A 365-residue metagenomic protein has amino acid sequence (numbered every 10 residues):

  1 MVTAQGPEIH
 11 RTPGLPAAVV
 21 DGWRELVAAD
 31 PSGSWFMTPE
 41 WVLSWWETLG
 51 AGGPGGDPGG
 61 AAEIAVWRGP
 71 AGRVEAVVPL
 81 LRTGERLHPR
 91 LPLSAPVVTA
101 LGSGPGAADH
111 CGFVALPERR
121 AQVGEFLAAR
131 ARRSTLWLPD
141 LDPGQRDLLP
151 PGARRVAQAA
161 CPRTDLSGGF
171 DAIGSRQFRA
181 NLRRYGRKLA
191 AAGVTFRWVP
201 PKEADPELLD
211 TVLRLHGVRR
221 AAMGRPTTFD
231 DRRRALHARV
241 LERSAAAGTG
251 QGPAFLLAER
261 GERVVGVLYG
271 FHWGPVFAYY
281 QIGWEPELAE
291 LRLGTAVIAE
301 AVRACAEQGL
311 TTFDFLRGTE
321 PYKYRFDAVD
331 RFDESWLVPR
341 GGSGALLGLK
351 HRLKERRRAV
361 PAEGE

Functional and structural regions predicted by a protein language model:
V2-A4, R82, D147-I173, L310-E365: Active-site/acyl-donor-binding loops of N-acyltransferases
Q5-P7, R133-S134, V194, T311: A structural micro-motif
P7-S94, L141-C161, A172-A289: A conserved beta-strand-loop-helix scaffold within acyl/acetyltransferase catalytic domains
L49-G53, A238-E242, C305, R331-F332 (+2 more regions): Alpha-helix boundary/capping detector
A62, G69, E85-Q158, G274-D330: Acyl-donor binding region in acyl/amide transferases
A115-E118, T164-G168, P200: Short beta-strand-to-loop capping motifs
A128-R130, S175-R184, K350-E355: Short intrinsically disordered coil segments
L136, M223-T227, Q251-A254, L310-F315 (+1 more regions): Acidic/polar loop patches that form or flank catalytic/metal-binding clefts of enzymes that bind anionic ligands
